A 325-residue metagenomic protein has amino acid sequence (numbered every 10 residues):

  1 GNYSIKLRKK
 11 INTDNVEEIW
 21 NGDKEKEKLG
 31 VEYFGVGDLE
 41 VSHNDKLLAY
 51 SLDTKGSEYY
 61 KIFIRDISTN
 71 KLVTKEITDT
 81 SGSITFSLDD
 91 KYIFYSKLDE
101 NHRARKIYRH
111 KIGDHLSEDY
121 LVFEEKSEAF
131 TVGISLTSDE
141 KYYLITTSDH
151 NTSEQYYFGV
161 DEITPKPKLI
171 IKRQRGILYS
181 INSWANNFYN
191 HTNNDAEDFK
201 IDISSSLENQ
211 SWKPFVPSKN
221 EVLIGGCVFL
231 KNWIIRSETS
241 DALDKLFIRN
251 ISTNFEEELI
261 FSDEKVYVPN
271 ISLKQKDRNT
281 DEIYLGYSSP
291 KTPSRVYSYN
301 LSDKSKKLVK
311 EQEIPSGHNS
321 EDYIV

Functional and structural regions predicted by a protein language model:
G1-E40, S51, T131-S183, P214 (+3 more regions): Non-catalytic accessory segments flanking enzyme active sites
G1-I5, E25-Y33, L52-K61, E76-T80 (+7 more regions): A flexible loop/linker signature enriched in serine peptidases of the S9 family
L7-K10, F63-S68, Y108-D114, Y157-D161 (+3 more regions): Beta-propeller blade signature
D45-A49, I93, Y143, F188-N190 (+2 more regions): Hydrophobic beta-strand positions that form the internal "hydrophobic ladder" of WD40/Gbeta-like beta-propeller blades
D45-S51, F63, I84-T85, D90: Well-ordered alpha/beta subsegment
I67-T78, D114-K126, I163-I171, N209-P217 (+1 more regions): Blade-edge beta-strand/turn elements of extracellular beta-propeller and related beta-sheet repeat scaffolds
S183-D202, I224-T239: Loop/turn-rich, solvent-exposed surfaces of beta-rich toroidal or solenoidal domains
Q210-L230: Generic long, charged, amphipathic alpha-helical segments
